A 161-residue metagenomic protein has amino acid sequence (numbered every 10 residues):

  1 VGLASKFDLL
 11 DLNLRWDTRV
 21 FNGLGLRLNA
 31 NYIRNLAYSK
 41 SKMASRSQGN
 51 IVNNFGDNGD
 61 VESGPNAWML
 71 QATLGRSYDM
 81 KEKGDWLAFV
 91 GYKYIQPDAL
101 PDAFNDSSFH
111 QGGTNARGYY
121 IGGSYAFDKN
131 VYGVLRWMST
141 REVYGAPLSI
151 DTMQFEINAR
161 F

Functional and structural regions predicted by a protein language model:
V1-F161: Outer-membrane beta-barrel pore domains
